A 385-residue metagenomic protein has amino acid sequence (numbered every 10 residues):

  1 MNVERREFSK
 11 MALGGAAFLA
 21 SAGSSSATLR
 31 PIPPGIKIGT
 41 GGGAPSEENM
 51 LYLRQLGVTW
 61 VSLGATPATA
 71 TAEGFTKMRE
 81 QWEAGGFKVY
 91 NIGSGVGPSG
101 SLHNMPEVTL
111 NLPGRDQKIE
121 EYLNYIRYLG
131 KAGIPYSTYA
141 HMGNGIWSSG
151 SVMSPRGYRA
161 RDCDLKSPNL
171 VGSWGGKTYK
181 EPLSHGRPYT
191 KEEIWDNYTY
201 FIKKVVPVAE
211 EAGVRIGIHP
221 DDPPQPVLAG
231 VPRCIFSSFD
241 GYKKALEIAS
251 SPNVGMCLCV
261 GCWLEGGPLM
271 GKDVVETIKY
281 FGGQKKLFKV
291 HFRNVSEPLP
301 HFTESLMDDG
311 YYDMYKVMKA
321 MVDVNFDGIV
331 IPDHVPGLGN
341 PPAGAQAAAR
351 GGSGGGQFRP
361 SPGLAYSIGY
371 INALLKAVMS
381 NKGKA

Functional and structural regions predicted by a protein language model:
N2-L19, I32-G35, V108, R127 (+8 more regions): Histidine-acidic metal/acid-base catalytic patches
A22-A44, L51: C-terminal segment of N-terminal export signals and the immediately downstream linker at the start of the mature
G39-G43, G64, Y90-G93, T138-A140 (+4 more regions): A cross-family glycoside hydrolase active-site/sugar-binding cleft signature
G41-E47, P67-A68, L269-M270: Short beta->alpha connector loops
G43-L53, F75, I119-I126, D273-Y280: Short, acidic/polar
A44, P67, G95-P98, H141-G145 (+4 more regions): Active-site-proximal loop/turn and secondary-structure-junction residues that shape catalytic pockets, frequently
E47-E48, L53-A65: N-terminal ordered "arm"
G64-T199, E210-E211, C262, D327 (+1 more regions): Structural motif corresponding to the early beta-alpha repeats
